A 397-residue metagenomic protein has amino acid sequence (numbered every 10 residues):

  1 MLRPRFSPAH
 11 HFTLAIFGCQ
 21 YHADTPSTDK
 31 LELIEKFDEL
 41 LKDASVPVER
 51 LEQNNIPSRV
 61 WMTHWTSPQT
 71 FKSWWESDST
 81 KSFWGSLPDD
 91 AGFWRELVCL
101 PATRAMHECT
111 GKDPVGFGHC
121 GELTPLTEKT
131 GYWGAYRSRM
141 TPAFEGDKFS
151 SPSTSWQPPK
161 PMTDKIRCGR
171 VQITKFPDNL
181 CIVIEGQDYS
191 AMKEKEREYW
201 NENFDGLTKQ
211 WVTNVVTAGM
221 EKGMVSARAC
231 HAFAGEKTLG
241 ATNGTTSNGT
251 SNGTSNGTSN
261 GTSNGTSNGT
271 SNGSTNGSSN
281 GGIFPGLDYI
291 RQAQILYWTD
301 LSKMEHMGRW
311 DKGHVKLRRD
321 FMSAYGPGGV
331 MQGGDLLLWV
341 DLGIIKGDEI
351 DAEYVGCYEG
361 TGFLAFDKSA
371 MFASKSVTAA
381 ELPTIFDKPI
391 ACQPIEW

Functional and structural regions predicted by a protein language model:
M1-S58, T66-S82, S86-N243, N248-N256 (+3 more regions): Short S/T/G/P-rich N-terminal loop/turn motif that feeds into the first structured element of a domain
V60-W65, A293-W298: Conserved RNP beta-strands of RNA recognition motif
S67-S77, D300-G313: Short amphipathic alpha-helices within nucleic acid-binding modules
E202, A218-G223, S302-E305, K312-V315: Long alpha-helical, hydrophobic tracts
L207, W310-Y325: Active/binding-pocket-proximal capping segment
L239-A241, S279-L287, R291-Q294, R319: Charged, surface-exposed interaction regions in soluble eukaryotic proteins
Y297, M307, D320: Active-site-proximal binding-pocket segments
H306, S323-V330, W339: Alpha-helical oligomerization segments
